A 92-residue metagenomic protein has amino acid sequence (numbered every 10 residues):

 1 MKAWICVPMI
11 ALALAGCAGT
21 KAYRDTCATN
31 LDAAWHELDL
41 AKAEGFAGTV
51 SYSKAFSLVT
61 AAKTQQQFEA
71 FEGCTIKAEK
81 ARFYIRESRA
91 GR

Functional and structural regions predicted by a protein language model:
M1-G19: Sec-dependent bacterial lipoprotein signal peptides
G19-S53: Amphipathic, heptad-repeat alpha-helical segments
D39, E44-R92: Intrinsically disordered, glycine/charged-rich N-terminal periplasmic/extracytoplasmic linker segments that lie
